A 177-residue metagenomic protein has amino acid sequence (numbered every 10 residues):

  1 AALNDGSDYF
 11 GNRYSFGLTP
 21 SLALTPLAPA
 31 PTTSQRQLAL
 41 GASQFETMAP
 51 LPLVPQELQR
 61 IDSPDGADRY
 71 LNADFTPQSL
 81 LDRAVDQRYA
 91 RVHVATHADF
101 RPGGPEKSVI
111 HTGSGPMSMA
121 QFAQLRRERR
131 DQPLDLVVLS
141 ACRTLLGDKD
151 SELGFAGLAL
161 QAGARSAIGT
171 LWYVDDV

Functional and structural regions predicted by a protein language model:
A1-V177: Catalytic cores of enzymes
